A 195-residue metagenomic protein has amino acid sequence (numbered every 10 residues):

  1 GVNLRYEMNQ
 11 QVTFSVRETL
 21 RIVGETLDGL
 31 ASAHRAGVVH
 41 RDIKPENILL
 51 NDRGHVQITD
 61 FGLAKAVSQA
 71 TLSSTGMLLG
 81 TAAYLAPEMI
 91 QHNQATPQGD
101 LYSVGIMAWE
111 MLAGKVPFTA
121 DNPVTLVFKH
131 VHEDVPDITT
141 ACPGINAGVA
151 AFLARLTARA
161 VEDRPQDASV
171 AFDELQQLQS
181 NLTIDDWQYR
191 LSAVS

Functional and structural regions predicted by a protein language model:
N3-F14: AlphaC helix of the protein kinase catalytic domain
I22-V23: Activation segment signature within eukaryotic-like protein kinase domains
T26-V38: Protein kinase catalytic-loop region centered on the HRD/HxD motif
V38-P45, L50: Catalytic-loop of the protein kinase fold
T71-A83, I90: Activation loop
A83-D186: C-terminal lobe helix-coil module of Hanks-type protein kinase domains
T183-S195: Regulatory extensions appended to serine/threonine kinase catalytic cores
